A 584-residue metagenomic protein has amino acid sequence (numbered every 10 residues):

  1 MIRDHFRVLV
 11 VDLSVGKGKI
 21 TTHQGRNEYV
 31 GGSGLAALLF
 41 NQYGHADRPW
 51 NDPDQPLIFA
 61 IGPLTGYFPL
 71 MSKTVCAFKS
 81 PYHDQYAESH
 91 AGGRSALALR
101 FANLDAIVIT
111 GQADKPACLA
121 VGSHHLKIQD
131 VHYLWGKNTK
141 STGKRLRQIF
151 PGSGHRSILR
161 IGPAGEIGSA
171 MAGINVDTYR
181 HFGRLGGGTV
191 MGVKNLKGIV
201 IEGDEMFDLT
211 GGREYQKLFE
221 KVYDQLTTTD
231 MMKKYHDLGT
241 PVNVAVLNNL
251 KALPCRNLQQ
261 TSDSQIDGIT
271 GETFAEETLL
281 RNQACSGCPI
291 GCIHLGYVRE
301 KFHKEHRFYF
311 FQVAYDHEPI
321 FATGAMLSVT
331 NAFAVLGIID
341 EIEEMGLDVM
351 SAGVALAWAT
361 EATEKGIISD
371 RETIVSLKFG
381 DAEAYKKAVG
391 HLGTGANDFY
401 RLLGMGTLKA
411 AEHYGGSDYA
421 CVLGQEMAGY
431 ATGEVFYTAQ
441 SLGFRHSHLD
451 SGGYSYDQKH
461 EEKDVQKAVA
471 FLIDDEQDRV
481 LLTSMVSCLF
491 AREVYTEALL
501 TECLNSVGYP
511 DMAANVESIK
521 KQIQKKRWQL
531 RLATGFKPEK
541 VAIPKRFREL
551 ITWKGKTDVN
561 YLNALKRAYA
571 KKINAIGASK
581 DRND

Functional and structural regions predicted by a protein language model:
M1-R184, G188, V193-L209, Q216-H236 (+1 more regions): Protein-protein interaction/assembly regions in multi-subunit complexes
V11-D12, R147-L185, T189-D584: Extended C-terminal regions of large enzymes
